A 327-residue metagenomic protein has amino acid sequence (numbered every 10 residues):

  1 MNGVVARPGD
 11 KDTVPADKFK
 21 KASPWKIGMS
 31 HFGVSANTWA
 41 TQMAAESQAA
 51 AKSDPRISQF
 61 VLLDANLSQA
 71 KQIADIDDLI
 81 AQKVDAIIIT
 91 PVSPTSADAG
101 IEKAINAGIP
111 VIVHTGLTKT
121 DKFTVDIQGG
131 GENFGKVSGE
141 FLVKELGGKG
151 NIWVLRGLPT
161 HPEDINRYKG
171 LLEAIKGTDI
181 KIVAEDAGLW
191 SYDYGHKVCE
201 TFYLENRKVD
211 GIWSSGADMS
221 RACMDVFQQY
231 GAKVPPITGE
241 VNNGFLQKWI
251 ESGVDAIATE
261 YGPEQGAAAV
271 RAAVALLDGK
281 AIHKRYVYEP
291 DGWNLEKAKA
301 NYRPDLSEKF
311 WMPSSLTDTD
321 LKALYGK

Functional and structural regions predicted by a protein language model:
M1-K327: A residue-level marker of the well-folded mature domains of exported/periplasmic proteins
